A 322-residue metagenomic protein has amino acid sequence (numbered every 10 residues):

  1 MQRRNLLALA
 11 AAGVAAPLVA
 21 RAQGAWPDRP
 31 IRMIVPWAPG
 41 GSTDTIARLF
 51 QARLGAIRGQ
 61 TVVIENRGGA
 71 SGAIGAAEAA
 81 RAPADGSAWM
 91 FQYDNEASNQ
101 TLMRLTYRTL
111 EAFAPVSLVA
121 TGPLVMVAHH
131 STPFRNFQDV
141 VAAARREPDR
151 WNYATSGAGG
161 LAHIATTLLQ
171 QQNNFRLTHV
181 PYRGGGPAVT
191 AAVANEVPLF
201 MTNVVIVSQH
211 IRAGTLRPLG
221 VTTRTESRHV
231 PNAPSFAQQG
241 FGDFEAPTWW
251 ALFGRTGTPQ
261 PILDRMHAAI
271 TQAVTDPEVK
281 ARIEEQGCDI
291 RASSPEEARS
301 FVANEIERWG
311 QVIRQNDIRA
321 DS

Functional and structural regions predicted by a protein language model:
N5, A10, P30, N66 (+14 more regions): Conserved functional loop/turn residues at catalytic and ligand-binding sites
N5-A22: N-terminal export signals
A22-E111, F175-P198, A292, A320-S322: N-terminal (or domain-start) structured segment
D28-P30, Q171-Q172, R212, Q260-S322: An extracytoplasmic/periplasmic, membrane-proximal ligand-sensing/linker region
R81-S87, T101-P187, F236, W249-A281: Hinge/capping helix and adjacent helix->loop/strand transition within the periplasmic-binding protein
Y93-D94, N203-V205, T223: Short secondary-structure boundary segments
T121, V207-T275, N304-E307: C-terminal lobe and pocket-closing loops of periplasmic/extracytoplasmic Venus-flytrap solute-binding proteins
